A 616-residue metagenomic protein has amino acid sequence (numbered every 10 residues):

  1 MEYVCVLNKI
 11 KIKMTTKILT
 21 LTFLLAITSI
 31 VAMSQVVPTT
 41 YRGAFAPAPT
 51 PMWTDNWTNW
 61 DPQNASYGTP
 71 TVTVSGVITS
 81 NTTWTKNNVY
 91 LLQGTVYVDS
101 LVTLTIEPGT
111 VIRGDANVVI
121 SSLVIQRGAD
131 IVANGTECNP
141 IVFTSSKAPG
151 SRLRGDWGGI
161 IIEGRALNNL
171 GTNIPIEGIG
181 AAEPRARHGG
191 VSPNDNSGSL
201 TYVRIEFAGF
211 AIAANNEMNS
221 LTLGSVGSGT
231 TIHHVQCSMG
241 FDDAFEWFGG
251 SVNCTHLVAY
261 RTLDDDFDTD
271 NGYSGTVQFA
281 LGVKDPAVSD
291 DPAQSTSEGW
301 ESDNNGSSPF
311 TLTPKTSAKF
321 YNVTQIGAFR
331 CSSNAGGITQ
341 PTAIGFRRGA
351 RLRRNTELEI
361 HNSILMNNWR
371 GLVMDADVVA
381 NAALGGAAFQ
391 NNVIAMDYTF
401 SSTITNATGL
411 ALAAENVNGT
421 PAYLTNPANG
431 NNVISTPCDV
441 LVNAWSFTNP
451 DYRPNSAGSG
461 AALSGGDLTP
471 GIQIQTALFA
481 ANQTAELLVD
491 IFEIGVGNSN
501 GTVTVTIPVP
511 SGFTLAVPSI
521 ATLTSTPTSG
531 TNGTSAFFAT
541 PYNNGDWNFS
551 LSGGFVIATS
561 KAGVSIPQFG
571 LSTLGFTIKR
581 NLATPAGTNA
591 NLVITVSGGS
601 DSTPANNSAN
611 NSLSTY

Functional and structural regions predicted by a protein language model:
M1-V36: Bacterial Sec-dependent N-terminal signal peptides
Q35-T105, D115-G128, G135, P140-D242 (+2 more regions): Extracellular beta-rich repeat passengers
P38, D467-Q473, A480, V517 (+1 more regions): Extracellular/luminal low-complexity Ser/Thr/Pro-rich, glycosylation-prone repeat/linker regions
V77, L478-T484, P567-L571: Solvent-exposed, conformationally flexible loop/turn segments
A477-G512: Short beta-strand elements of extracellular/lumenal beta-sandwich folds
V489, T573, T577-S602: Serine/threonine-enriched low-complexity regions used as flexible
T502-T504, P508-V556, N611-Y616: A surface/secretory-pathway sequence property marking extracellular, secreted, or lumenal proteins enriched
S550-A586: Low-complexity, intrinsically disordered segments enriched in Ser/Thr together with acidic residues
